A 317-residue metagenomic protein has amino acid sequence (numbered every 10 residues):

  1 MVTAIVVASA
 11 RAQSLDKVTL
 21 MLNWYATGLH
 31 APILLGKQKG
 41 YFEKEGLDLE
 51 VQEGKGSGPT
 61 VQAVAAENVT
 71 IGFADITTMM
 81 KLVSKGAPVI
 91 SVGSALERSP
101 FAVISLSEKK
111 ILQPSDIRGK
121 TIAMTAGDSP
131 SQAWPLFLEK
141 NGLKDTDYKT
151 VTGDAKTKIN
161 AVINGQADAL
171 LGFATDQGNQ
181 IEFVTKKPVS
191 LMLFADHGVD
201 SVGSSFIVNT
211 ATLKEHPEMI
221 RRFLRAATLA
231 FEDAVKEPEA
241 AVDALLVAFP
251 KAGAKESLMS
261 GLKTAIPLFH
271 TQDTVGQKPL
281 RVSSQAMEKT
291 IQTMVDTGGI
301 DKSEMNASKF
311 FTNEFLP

Functional and structural regions predicted by a protein language model:
M1-A4: Bacterial N-terminal signal peptides
V6-A12: Sec/Tat signal peptide C-region and signal peptidase I cleavage site
Q13-D154, K158-N164, D168-T175, M192-F194 (+1 more regions): Short, glycine-/small- and polar/acidic-enriched structural segments that line small-molecule recognition paths
T77-T78, T157-A161, G165-G253: Pocket-lining segment of extracytoplasmic ligand-binding domains
D145-K149, K251-T264, D301-S308: Short, surface-exposed acidic
E215-T297: Secondary-structure end/capping motifs
M287-P317: Conserved C-terminal helix/tail region of periplasmic/extracytoplasmic solute-binding proteins
